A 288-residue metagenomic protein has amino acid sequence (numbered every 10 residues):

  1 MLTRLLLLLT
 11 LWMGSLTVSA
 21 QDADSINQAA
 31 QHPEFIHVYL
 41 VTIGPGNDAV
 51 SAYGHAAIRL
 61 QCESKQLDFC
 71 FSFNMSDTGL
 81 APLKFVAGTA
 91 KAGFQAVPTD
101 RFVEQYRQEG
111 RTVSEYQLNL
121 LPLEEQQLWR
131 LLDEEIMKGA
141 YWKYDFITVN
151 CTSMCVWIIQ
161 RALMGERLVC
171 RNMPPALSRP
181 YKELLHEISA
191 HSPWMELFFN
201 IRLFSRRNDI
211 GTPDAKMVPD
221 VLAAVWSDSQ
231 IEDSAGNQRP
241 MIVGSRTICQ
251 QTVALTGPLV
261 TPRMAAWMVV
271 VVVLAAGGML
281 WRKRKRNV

Functional and structural regions predicted by a protein language model:
M1-L5: Positively charged n-region of N-terminal signal peptides that target proteins for export
L6-S15: Bacterial N-terminal signal peptides
V18-D22: Boundary at the C-terminal end of the N-terminal hydrophobic targeting segment
A23-H37: Short, Gly/Pro- and small/polar-rich lid/capping loops
P33-R111: Glycine-rich catalytic cores of cysteine/serine-nucleophile enzymes that process amide/ester linkages in cell-envelope
S76-E166: A cross-kingdom signal targeting lumenal/periplasmic-facing segments of multi-pass membrane and secretory-pathway
E134-V288: Activation targets extended, charge/polar-rich intrinsically disordered C-terminal tails
